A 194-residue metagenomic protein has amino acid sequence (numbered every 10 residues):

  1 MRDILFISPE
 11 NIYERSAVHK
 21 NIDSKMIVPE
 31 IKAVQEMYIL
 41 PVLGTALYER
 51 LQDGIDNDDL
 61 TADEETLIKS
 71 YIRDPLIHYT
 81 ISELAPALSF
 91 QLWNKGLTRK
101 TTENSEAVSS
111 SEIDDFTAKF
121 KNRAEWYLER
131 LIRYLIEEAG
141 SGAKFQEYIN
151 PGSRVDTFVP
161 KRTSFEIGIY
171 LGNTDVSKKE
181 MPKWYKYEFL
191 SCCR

Functional and structural regions predicted by a protein language model:
M1-R73, A87-R194: Conserved short "hinge" loops at termini or chain/domain junctions
